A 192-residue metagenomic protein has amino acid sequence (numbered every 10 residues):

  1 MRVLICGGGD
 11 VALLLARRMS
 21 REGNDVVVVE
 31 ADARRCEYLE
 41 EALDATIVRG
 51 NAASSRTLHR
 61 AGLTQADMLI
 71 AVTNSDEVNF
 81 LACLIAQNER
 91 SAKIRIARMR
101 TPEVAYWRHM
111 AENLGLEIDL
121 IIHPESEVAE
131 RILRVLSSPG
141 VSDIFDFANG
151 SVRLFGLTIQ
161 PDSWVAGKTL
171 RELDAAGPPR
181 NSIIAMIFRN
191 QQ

Functional and structural regions predicted by a protein language model:
M1-Q192: Cytosolic regulatory regions of ion transport systems
